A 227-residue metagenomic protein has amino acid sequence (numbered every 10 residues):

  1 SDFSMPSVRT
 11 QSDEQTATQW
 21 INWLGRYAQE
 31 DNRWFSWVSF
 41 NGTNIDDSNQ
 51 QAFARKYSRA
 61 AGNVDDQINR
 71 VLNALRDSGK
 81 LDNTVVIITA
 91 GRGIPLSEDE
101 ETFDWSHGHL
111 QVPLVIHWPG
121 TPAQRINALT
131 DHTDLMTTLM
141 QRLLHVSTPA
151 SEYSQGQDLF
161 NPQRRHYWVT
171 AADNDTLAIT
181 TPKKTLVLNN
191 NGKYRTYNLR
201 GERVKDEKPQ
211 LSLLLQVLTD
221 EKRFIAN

Functional and structural regions predicted by a protein language model:
S1, T43-S48, I94-E98, T102-D104 (+2 more regions): Short catalytic/ligand-binding loop motif for oxyanion handling, primarily in non-cytosolic enzymes, centered on
S1-D66, V112, P122-A123: Catalytic-adjacent loop/helix segments of enzymes that bind and process anionic phosphate/sulfate esters
W23-R26, D104, D175-T180: Short, surface-exposed beta-strand/loop micro-motifs that present aromatic residues
G25, Q29, N69, N73-K80 (+1 more regions): Sec-exported extracytoplasmic/periplasmic mature domains
Q29-S36, D77-V86, T180-K184: Loop/turn elements at helix/coil->beta-strand transitions in domains of secreted/extracellular proteins
R33-F40, A61-V64, I68-V71, V85-G93 (+3 more regions): Beta-strand elements within well-structured catalytic alpha/beta cores of enzymes that handle phosphate/sulfate esters
A74-T121: Histidine-centered active-site microenvironments of extracellular/periplasmic hydrolases and transferases
R76-S78, G120-N227: Membrane-interface soluble catalytic domains
